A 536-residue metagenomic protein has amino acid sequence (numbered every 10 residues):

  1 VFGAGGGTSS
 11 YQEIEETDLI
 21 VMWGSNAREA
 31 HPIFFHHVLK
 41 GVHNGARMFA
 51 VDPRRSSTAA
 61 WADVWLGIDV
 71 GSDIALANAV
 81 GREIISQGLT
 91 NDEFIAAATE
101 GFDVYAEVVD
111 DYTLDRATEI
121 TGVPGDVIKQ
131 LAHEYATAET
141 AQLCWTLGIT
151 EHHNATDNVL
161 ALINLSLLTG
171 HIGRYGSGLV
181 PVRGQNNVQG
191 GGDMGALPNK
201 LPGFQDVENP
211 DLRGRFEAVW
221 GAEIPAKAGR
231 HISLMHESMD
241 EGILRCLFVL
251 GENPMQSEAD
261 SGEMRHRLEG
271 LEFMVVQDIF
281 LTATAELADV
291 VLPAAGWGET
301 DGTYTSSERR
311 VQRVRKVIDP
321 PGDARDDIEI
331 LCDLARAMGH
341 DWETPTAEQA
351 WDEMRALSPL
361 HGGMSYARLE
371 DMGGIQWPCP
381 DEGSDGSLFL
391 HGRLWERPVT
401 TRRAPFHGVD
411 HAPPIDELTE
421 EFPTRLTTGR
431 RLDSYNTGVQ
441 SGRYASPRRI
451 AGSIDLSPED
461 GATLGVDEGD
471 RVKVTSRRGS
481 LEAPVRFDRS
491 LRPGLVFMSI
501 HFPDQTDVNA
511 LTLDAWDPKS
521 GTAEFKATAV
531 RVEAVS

Functional and structural regions predicted by a protein language model:
V1-N187, D193-M194, D206-G386, L394 (+2 more regions): Cofactor-pocket helix-loop regions in the catalytic cores of large enzyme subunits
G7, I128-Q130, H231-M235, H407-P413 (+2 more regions): Glycine-rich, charged/polar anion/phosphate-binding loops that engage phosphate groups from diverse ligands
G173-Y175, E420-F422, K526: Short, basic and Ser/Thr-rich N-terminal targeting/leader segments
L197-N199: Flexible, surface-exposed loop regions and adjacent strand-edge segments of Gram-negative outer-membrane beta-barrel
L201-F216, P414-E421: Short flexible/disordered coil segments
L292-P293, V508, A515-D517: Catalytic alpha/beta core of large soluble enzyme barrels
I375-L456, T463-L511, E533-V535: Long, compositionally biased stretches
D517-S536: Long, low-complexity intrinsically disordered regions
